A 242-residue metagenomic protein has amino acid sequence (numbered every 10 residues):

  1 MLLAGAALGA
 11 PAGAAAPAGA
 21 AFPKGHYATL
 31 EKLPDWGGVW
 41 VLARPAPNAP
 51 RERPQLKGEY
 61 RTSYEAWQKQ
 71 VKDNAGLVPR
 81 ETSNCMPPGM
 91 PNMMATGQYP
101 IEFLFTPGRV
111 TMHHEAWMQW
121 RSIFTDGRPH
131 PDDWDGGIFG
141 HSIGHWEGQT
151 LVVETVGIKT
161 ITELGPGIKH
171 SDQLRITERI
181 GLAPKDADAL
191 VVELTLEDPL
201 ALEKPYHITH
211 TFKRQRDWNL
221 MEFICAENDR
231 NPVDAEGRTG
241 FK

Functional and structural regions predicted by a protein language model:
M1-A7: Bacterial N-terminal signal peptides
G9-K242: PEST-like low-complexity, intrinsically disordered acidic/proline/serine-rich tracts that flank trafficking/processing
